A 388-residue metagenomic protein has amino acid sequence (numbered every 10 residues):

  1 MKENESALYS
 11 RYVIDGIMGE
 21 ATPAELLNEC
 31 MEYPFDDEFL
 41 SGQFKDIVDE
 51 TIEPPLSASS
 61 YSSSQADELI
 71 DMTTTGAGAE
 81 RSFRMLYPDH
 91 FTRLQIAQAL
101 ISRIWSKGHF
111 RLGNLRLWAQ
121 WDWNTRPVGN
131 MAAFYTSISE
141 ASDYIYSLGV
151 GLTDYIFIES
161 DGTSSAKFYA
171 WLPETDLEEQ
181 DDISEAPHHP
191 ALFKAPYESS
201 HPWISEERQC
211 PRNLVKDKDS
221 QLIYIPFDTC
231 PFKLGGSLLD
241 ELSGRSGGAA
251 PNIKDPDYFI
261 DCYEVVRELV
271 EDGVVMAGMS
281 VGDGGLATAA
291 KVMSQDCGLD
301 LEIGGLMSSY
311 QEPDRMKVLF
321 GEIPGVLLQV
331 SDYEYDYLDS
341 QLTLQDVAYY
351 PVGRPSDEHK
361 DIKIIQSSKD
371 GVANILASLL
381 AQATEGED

Functional and structural regions predicted by a protein language model:
K2-T51, K167-P202, F232-S237, G248-I260 (+1 more regions): Acidic, Ser/Thr/Pro-rich beta/coil linker or hinge segments at domain junctions
K2-W105, D143-E159, T163, K167-A170 (+5 more regions): N-terminal glycine-rich phosphate/pyrophosphate-binding loops that anchor nucleotide-derived ligands and cofactors
S82-L86, W121-S142, S160-E179, T288-C297 (+2 more regions): Short glycine/threonine-rich loop-to-helix capping motif typified by GTGT followed within a few residues by an Asp-Pro
P88-R111, L115, F134-S147, P187 (+3 more regions): Small-aliphatic-rich amphipathic alpha-helix that forms the alpha element of a beta-alpha
D122-N124, P251-P324: Active-site-proximal betaalpha loop/short-helix elements that scaffold phosphoryl/nucleotidyl transfer chemistry
V281-G282, C297-E312, Q341-I365: Beta-strand->loop->alpha-helix junctions that form or flank phosphate-binding loops in nucleotide-handling enzymes
Q329-D336: Helix N-cap motif at beta-to-alpha junctions
